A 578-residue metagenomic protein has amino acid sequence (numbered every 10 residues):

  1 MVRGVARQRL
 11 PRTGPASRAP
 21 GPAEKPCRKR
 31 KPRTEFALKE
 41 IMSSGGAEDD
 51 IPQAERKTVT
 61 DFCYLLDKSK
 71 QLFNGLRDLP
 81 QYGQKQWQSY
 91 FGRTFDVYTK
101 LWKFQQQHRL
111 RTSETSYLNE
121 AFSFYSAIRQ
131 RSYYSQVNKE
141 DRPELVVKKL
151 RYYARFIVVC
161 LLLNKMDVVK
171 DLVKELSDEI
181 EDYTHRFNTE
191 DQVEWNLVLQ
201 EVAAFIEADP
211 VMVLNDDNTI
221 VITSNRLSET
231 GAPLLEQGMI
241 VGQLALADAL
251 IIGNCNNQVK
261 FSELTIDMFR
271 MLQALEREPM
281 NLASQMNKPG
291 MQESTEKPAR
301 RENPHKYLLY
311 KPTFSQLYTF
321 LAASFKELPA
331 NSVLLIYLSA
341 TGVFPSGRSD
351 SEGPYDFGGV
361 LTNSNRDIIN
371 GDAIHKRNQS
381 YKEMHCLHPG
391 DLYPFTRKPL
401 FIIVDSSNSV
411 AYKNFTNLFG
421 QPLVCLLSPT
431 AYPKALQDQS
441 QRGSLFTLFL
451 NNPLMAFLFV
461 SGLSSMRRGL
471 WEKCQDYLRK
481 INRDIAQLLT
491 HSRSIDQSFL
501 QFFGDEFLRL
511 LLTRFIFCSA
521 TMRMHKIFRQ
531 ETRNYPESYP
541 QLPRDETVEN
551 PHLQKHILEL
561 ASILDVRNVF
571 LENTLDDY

Functional and structural regions predicted by a protein language model:
V2, R30-V97: N-terminal alpha-helical scaffolding segments that mark the starts of alpha-solenoid/helical-repeat architectures
S69, Q107-R109, L150, I157: Conserved small-residue packing positions in alpha-helical repeats and bundles
F73-G92, L110-A121, L162-V169, L450: Short coil/turn connectors between adjacent alpha-helices in alpha-solenoid helical repeat scaffolds
R93, T115-Q130, V147-K149, M166-Y183 (+7 more regions): Amphipathic alpha-helical scaffolding segments
E120-A249, N254, T416, R483-L508 (+1 more regions): Cytosolic small-GTPase signaling regions in large eukaryotic proteins
I157, N164, C255-V259, A340-F344 (+8 more regions): Conserved beta-strand elements of beta-rich interaction domains across eukaryotes, especially beta-propellers
I222, R226-M384, P399, I403-S406: A domain-level signal for caspase-like cysteine endopeptidase catalytic cores and their zymogen-processing architecture
F401, D405-I527: Active-site-proximal C-terminal subdomain of hydrolase catalytic domains
